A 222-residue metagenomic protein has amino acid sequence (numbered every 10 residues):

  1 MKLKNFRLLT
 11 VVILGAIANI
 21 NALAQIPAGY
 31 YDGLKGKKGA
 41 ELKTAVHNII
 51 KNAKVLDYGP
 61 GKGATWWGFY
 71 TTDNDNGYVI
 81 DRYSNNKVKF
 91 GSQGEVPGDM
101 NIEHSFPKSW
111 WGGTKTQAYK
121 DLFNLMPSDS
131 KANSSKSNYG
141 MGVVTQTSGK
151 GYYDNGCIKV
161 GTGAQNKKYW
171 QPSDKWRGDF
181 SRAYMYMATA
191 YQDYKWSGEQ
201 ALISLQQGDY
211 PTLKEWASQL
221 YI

Functional and structural regions predicted by a protein language model:
M1-T10: Bacterial N-terminal signal peptides that target proteins for export
R7, D73-D75, E95: A generic structural signal for short, non-catalytic loop/turn and secondary-structure boundary residues
T10-N19: Bacterial N-terminal signal peptides
A24-N85: N-terminal module-boundary/linker segments of secreted carbohydrate-active enzymes
A64-T71, V88-Q93, W170-S173: Intrinsically disordered, low-complexity boundary segments flanking structured domains
V79-S92, V96-D99: Short, His- and charge-rich active-site/binding loops that engage polyanionic ligands
S92-I222: Domain-level detector of nuclease and nuclease-like folds in predominantly extracellular/periplasmic contexts
